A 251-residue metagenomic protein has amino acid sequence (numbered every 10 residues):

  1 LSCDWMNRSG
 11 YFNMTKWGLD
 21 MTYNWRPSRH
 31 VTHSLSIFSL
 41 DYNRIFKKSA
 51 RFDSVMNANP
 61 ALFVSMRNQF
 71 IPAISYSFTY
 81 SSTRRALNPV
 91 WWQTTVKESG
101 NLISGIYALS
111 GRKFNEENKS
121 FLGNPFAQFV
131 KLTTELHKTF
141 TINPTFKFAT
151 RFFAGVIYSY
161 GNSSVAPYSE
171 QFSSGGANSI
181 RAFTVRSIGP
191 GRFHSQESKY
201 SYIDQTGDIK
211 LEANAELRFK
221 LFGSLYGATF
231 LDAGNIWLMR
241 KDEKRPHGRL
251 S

Functional and structural regions predicted by a protein language model:
L1-D20, L87-S251: C-terminal transmembrane beta-barrel domains of outer membrane proteins
L1-W91, R181-A182, I188, F193: Gram-negative/organellar outer-membrane beta-barrel architecture
